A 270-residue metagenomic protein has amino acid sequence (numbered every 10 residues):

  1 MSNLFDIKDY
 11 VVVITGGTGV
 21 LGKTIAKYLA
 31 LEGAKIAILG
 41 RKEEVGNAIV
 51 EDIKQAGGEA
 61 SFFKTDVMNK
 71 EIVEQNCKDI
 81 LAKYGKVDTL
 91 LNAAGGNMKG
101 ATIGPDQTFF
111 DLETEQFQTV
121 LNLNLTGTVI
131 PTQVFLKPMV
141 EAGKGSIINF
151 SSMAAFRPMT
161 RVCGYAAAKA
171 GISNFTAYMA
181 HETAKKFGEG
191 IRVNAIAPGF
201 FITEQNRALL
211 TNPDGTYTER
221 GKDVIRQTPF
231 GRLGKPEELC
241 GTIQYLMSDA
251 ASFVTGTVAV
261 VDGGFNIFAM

Functional and structural regions predicted by a protein language model:
S2, R157, Q244, T255-M270: Short C-terminal tail/terminal secondary-structure segment of NAD(P)H-dependent dehydrogenase/reductase domains
T18-G19, K42: Conserved glycine-rich cofactor-binding loop
E32-A48: Conserved glycine-rich Rossmann-like NAD(P)H-binding loop of the short-chain dehydrogenase/reductase
A101-Q118, R220, V224: Substrate-binding pocket helix/loop in short-chain dehydrogenase/reductase
T132, A168: Active-site helix of classical SDR
S152: Residue(s) in the substrate-gating loop at a strand-loop-helix junction that position the organic substrate next
F187, R192, V254-G256: Short, small/polar-rich loop/turn modules that mediate ligand/substrate recognition or access, typified
